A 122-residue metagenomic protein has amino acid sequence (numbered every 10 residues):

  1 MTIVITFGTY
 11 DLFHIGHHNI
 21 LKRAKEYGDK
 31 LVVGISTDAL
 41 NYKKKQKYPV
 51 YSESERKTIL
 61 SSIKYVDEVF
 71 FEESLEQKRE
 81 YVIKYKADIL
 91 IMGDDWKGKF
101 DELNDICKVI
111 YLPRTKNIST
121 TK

Functional and structural regions predicted by a protein language model:
M1-K122: Nucleotidyltransferase catalytic core that binds NTPs
